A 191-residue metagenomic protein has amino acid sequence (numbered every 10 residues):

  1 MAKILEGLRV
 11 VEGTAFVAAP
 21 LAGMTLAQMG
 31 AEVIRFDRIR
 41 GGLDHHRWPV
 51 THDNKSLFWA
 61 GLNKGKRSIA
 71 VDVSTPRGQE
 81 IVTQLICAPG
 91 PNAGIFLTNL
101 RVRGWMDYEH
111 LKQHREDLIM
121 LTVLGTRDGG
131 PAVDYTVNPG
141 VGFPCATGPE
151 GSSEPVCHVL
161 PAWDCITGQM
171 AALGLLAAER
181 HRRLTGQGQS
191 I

Functional and structural regions predicted by a protein language model:
M1-Q187: N-terminal helix-loop segment corresponding to the beta1-alpha1 unit of nucleotide/adenylate-binding folds
Q189-I191: NAD(P)-dependent dehydrogenases' Rossmann-like dinucleotide-binding region
